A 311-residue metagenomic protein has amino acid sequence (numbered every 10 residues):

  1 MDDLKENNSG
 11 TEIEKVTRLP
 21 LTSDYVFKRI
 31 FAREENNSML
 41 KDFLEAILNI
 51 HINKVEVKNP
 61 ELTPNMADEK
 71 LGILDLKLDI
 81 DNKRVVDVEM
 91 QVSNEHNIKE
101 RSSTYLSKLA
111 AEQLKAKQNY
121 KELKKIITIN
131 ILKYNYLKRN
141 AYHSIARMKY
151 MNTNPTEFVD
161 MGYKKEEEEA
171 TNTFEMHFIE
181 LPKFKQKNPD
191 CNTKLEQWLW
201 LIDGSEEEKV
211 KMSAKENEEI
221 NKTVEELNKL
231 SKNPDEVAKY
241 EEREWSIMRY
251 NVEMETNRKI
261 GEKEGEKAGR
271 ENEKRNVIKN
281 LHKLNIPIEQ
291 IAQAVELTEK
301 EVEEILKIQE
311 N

Functional and structural regions predicted by a protein language model:
M1-E175, K185-K187: Accessory alpha/beta interaction modules
D2-T17, V86-Q91, K183, P189 (+1 more regions): Short, charged alpha-helical interaction segments and adjacent helix-coil junctions
L40-D42, Y142-M148, T193, A214-E218 (+1 more regions): Short alpha-helical "patches" and their helix-cap loops
